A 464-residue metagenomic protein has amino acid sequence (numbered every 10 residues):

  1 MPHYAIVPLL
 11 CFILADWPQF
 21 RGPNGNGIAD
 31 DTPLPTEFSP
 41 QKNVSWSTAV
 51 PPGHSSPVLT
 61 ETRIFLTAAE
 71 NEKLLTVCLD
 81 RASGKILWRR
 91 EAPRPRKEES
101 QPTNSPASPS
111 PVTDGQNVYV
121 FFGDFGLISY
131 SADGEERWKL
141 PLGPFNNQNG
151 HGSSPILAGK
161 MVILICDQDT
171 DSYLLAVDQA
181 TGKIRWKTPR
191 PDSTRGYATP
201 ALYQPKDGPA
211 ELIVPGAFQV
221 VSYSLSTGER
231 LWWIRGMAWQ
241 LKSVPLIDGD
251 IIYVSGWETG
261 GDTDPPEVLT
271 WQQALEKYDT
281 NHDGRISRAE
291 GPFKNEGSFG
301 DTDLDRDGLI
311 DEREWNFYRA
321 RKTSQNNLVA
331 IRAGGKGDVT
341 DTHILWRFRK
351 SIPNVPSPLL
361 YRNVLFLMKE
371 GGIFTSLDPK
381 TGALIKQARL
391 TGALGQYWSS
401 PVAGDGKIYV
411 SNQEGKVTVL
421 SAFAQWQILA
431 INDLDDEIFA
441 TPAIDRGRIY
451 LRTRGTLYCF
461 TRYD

Functional and structural regions predicted by a protein language model:
Y4-I13: Sec-dependent N-terminal signal peptides
L14-D464: Noncatalytic, solvent-exposed loop/strand surfaces of beta-propeller-type extracellular/periplasmic domains
